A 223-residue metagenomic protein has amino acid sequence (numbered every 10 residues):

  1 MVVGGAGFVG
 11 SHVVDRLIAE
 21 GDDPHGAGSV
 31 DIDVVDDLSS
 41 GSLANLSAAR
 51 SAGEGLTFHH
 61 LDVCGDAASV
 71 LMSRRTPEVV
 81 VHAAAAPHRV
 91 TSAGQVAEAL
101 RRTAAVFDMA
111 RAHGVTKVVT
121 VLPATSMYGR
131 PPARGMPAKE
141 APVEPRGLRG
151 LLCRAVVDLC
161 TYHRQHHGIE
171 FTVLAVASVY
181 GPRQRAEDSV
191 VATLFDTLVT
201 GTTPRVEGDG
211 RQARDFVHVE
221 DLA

Functional and structural regions predicted by a protein language model:
M1-A177: N-terminal Rossmann-like NAD(P)+-binding domain of SDR-like oxidoreductases, especially those catalyzing
A133-R134, R154, D158-R214, V219-D221: NAD(P)-dependent short-chain dehydrogenase/reductase
